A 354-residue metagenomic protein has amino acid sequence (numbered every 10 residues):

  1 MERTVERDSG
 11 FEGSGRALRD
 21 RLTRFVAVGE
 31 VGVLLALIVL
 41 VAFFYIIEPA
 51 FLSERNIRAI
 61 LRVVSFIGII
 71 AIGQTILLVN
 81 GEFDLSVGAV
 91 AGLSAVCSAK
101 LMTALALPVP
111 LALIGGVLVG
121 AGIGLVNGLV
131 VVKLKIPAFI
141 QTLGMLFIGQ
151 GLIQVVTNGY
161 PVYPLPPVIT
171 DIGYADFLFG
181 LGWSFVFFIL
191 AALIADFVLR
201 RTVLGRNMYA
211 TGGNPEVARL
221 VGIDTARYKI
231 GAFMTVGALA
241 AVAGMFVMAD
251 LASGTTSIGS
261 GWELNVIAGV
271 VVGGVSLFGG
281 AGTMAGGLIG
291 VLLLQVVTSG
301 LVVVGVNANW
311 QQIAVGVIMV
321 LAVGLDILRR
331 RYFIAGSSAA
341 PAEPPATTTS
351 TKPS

Functional and structural regions predicted by a protein language model:
M1-L35, A42, L220-R227, S299-S354: Cytosolic-side transmembrane-helix boundaries in multi-pass membrane proteins
L22-F25, L78-F83, M102-A104, A121-P164 (+3 more regions): Short loop segments and helix-boundary regions at transmembrane helix junctions of multi-pass inner-membrane proteins
E30-L35, I60, I67, A89-L93 (+7 more regions): Hydrophobic alpha-helical transmembrane segments
A36-L52, N80, I153-N158, D196-V203 (+1 more regions): Structural signal for alpha-helical transmembrane segments and their membrane-water exit/capping regions in multi-pass
L40-L105, L129-K135, I267-V270, G274-M284 (+1 more regions): Single transmembrane alpha-helix segments in multi-pass membrane proteins
L107-G116, G122-N127, V131, F177-G254: Helix-loop-helix "hairpin" substructures at the membrane interface of multi-pass membrane proteins
A138-R201, Y228-G231, D250-G259, W310 (+1 more regions): Transmembrane helix-bundle core of multi-pass membrane transporters and related energy-transducing complexes
A240, D250, G254-V315: Transmembrane alpha-helical segments in multi-pass inner-membrane proteins
